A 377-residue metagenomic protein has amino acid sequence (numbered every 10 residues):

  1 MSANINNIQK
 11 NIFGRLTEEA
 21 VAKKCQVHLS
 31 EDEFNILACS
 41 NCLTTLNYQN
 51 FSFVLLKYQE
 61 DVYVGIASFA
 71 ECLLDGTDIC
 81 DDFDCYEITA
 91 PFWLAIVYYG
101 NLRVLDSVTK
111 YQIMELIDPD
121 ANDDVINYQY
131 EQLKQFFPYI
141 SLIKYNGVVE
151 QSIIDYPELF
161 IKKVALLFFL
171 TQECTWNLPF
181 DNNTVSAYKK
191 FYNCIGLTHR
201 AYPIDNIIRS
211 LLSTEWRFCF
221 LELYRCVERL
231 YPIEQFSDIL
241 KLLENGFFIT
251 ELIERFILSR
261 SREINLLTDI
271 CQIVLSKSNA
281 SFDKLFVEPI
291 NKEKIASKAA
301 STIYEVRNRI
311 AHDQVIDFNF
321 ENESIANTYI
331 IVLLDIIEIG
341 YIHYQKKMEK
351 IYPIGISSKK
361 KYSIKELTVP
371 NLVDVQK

Functional and structural regions predicted by a protein language model:
S2-D205, R209-T214, N327, I331-Q376: Charged, non-catalytic interaction/linker regions at domain boundaries that couple catalytic cores to substrate
A3, T17-V21, N182-K377: Amphipathic, oligomerization/interface secondary-structure segments
